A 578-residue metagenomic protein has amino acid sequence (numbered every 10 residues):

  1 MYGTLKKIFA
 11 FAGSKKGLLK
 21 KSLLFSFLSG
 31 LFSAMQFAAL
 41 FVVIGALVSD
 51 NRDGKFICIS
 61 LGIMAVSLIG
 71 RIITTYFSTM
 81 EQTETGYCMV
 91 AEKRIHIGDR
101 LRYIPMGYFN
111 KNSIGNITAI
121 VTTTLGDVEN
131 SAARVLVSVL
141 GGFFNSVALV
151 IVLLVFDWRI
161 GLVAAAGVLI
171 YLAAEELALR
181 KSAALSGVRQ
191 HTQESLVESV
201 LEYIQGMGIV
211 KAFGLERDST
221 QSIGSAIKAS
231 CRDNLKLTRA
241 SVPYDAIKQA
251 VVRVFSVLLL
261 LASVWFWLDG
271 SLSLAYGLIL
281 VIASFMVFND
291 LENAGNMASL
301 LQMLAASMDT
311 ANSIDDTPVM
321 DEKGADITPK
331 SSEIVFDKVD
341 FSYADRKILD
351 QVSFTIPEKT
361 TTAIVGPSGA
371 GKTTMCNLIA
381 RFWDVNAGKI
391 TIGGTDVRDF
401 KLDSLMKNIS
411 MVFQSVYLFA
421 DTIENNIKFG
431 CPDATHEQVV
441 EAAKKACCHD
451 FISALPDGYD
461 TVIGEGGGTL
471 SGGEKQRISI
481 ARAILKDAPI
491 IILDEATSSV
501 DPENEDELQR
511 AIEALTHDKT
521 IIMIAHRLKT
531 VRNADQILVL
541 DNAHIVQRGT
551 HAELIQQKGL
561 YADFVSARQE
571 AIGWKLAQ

Functional and structural regions predicted by a protein language model:
M1-S33, D53-I59, S78-Q82, G86 (+8 more regions): Membrane-integrated ABC transporters
F9-L18, M106-G107, T123-A132, L136 (+8 more regions): An intracellular "coupling" helix at the cytosolic face of ABC transporter transmembrane type-1 domains
L19-T74, V155-R159, L274: Transmembrane helix-loop-helix hairpins at lipid-water interfaces of multipass membrane proteins, especially the type-1
L24, L28-Q36, L40, T122-G167 (+1 more regions): Hydrophobic alpha-helical transmembrane segments of ABC transporter permease domains
Y87, I95-L125, S199-S222, S313-G324 (+3 more regions): Short intracellular "coupling" helices and adjacent cytoplasmic loop segments at the cytosolic face of multi-pass
A164-A178, I279-D290: Small-residue-enriched core segments of transmembrane alpha-helices in multipass membrane transport and channel
L215, R239, V287-I314: Cytosolic ends of transmembrane helices, especially the final helix of ABC transmembrane type-1 domains
P329-Q578: ABC-type nucleotide-binding domain
